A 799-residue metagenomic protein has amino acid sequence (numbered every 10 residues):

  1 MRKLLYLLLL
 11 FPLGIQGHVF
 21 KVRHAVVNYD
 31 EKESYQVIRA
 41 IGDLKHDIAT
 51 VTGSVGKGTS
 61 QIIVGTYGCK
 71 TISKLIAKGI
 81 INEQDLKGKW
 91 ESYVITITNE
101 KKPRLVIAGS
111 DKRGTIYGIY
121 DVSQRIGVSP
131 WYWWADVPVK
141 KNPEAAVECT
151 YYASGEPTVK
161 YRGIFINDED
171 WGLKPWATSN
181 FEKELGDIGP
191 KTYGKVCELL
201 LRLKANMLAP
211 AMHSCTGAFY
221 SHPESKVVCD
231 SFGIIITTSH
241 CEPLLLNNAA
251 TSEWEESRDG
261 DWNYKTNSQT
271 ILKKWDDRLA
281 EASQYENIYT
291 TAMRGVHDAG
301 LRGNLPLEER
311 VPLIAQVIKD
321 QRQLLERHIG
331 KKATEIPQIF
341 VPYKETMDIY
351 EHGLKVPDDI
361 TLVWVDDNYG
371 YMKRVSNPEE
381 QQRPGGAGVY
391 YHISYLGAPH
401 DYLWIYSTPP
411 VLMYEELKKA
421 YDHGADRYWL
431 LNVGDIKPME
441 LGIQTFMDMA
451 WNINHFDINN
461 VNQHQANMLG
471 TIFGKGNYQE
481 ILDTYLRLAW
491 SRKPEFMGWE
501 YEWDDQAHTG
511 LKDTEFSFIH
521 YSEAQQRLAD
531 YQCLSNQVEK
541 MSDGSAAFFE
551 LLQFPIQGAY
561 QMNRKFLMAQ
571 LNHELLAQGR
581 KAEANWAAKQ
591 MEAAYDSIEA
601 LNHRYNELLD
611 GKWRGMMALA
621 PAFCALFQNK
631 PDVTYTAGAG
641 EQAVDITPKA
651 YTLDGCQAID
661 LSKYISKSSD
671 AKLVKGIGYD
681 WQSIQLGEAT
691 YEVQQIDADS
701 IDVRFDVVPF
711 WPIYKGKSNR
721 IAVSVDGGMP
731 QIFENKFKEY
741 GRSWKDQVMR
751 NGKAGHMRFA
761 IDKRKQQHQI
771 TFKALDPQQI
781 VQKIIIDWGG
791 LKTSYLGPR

Functional and structural regions predicted by a protein language model:
M1-K21: Bacterial Sec-dependent N-terminal signal peptides
G17-E156: Contiguous, structured surface segment used for ligand recognition
V106-G109, D170-G189, N206-T216, E253-T270 (+4 more regions): The substrate-binding groove and active-site-proximal loops of carbohydrate-active enzymes, especially glycoside
S129-L185, K191-A211, G385-G388: An acidic-aromatic substrate-binding cleft motif
V137, K141-P143, Q465-A620, A689: C-terminal non-catalytic alpha-helical accessory regions
V139-V147, Y220, V228-D230, S257-P384 (+3 more regions): Gly/Pro-rich turn-and-neighbor structural signature
L201, N206-A209, T216, W364-G370 (+1 more regions): Structured mid-domain segments that build the active-site/substrate or prosthetic-cofactor binding neighborhood
P621-R799: Extracytoplasmic
